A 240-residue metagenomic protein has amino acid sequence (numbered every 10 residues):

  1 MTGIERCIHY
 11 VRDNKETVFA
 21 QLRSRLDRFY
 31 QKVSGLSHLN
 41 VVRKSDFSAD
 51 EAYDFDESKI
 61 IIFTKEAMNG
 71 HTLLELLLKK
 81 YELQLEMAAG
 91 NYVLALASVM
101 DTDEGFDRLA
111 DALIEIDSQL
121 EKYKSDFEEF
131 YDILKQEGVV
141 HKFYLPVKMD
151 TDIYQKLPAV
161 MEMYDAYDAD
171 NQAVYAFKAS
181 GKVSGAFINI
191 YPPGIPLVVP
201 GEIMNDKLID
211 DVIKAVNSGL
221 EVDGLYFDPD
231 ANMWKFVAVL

Functional and structural regions predicted by a protein language model:
T2-T17, M100-E104: Amphipathic alpha-helix from the class-I
V18-A20, Y30-L240: Non-catalytic terminal extensions of PLP-dependent enzymes
